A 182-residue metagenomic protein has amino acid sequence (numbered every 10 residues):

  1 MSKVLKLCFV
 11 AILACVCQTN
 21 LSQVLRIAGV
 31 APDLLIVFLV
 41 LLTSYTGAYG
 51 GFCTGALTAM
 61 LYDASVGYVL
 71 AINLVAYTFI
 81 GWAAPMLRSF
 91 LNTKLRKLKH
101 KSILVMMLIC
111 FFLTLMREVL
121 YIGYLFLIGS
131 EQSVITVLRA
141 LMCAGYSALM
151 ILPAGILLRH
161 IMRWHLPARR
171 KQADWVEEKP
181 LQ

Functional and structural regions predicted by a protein language model:
M1-Q182: Terminal, non-globular segments
